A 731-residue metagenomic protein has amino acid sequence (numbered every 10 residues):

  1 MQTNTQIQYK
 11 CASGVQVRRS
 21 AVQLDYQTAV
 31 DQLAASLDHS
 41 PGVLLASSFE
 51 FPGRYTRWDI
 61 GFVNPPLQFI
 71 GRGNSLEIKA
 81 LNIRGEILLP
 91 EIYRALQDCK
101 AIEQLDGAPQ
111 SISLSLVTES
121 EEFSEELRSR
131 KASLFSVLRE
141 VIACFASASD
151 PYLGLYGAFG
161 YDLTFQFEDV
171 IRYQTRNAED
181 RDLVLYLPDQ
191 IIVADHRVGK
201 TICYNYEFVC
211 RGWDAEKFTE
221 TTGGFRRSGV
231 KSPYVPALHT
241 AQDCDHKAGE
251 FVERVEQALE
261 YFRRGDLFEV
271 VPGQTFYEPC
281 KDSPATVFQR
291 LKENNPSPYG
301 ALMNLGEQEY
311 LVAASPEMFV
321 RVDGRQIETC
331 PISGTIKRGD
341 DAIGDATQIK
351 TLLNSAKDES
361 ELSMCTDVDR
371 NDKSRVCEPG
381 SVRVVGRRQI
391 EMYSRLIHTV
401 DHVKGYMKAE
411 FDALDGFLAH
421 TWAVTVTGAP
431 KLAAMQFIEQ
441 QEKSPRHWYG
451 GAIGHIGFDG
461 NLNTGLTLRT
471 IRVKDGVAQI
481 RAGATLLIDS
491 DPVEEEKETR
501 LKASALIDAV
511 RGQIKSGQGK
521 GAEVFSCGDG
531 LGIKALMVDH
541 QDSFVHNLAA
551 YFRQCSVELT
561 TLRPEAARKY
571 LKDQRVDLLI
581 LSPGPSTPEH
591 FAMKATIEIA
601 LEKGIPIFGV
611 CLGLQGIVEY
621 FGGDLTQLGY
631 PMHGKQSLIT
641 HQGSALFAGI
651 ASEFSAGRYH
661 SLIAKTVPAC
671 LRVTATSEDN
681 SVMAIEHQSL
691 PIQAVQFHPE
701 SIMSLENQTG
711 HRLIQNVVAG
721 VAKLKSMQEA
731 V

Functional and structural regions predicted by a protein language model:
M1-G532: Extended alpha-helical targeting/anchoring segments, especially N-terminal organellar/secretory targeting helices
Q2-N4, V43, A80, R672-T676 (+1 more regions): C-terminal and late-domain segments of enzyme folds
T3, A505-A595, I599-I605, L612 (+2 more regions): N-terminal beta1-alpha1 cap of cysteine-dependent amidohydrolase-like domains
C203, C330-S333, A656, Q693-F697: Active-site-proximal beta-strand elements of phosphoester/diester hydrolases
T366, V538-D539, F697: Active-site flanking residues adjacent to catalytic metal/cofactor-binding acidic residues
G451, G643-P691: Catalytic beta-strand/loop cores that center a nucleophilic Ser/Cys/Thr and support acyl-enzyme chemistry
L559-T561, L625, V673: Generic structural signal for residues in well-ordered beta-strands
D573-G649, E653-S655: Cysteine-nucleophile active-site neighborhood
